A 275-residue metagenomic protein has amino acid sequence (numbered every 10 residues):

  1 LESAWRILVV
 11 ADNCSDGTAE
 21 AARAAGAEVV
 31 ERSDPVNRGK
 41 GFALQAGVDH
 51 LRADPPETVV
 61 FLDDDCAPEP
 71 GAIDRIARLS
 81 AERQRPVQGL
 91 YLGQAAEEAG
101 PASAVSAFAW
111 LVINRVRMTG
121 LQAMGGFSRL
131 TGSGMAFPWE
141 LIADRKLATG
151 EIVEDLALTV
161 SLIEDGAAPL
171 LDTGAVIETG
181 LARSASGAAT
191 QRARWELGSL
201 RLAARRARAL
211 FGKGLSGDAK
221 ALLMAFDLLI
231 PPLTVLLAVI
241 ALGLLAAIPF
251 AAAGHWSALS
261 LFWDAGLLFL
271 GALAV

Functional and structural regions predicted by a protein language model:
L1-A4: Short, acidic, metal-binding catalytic loop of nucleotide-sugar glycosyltransferases
A11-A19, D34-V36, C66-A67: A conserved acidic beta->alpha catalytic loop
G17, D63-L79: Acidic donor-binding/catalytic loop of UDP-sugar-dependent glycosyltransferases, especially processive GT2
S33, N37-G47, L51-P56, R75-E151 (+3 more regions): Long helical/loop segments within the catalytic core of UDP-sugar-dependent glycosyltransferases, especially the large
V59: Short aromatic/hydrophobic "clamp" motif used to bind/position activated sugar donors
M124-G125, R183-L273: Basic/Trp-rich segment in TM-proximal cytosolic loops or flexible interdomain/linker regions
I152-L158: Acidic donor-binding loop at a coil-to-helix junction in glycosyltransferase catalytic cores that engages
T159-E178: Catalytic donor-sugar/metal-binding loop of nucleotide-sugar-dependent glycosyltransferases
